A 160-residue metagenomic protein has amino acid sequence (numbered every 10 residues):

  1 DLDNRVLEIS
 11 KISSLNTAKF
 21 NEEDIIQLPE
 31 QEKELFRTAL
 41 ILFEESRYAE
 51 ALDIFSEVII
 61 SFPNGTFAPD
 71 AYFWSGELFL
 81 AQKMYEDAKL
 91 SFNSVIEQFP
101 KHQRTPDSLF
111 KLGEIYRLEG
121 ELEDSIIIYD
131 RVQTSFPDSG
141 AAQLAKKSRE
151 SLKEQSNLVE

Functional and structural regions predicted by a protein language model:
D1-E45, A49-E50: Acidic, proline-/serine-/threonine-rich low-complexity intrinsically disordered segments
S61-F67, Q98-R104, Q133-Q143: Short solvent-exposed coil/turn linkers within tandem alpha-helical repeat scaffolds
